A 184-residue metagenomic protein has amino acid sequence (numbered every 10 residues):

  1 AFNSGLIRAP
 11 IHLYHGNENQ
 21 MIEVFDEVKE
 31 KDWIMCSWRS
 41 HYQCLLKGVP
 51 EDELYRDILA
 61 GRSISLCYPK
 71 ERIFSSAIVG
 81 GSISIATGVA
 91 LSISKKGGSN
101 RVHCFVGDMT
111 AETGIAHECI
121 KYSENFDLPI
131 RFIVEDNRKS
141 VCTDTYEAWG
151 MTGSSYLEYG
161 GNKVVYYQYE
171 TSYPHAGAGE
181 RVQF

Functional and structural regions predicted by a protein language model:
A1-N3: Boundary-proximal intrinsically disordered activation/regulatory segments immediately upstream of a helical core
I7-F126, G150-M151: Cofactor-binding active-site loop characterized by glycine-rich and histidine/acidic residues
F126-F184: Thiamine diphosphate
